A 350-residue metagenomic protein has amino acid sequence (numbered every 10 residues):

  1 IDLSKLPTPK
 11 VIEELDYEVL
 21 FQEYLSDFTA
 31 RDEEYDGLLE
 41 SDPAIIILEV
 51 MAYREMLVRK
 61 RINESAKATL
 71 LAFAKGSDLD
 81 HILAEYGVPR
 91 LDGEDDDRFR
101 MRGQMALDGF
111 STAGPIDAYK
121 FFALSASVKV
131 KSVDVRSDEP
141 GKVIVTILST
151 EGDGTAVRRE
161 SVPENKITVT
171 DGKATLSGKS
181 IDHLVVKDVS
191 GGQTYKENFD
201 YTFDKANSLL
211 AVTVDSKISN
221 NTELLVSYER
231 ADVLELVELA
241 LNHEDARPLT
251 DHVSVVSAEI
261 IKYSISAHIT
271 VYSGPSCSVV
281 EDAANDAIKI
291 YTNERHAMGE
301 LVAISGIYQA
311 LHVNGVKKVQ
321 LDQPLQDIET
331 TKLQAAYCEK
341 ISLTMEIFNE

Functional and structural regions predicted by a protein language model:
I1-S125, R158-D171, L176, L209 (+3 more regions): N-terminal polar alpha-helical/low-complexity "assembly arms" that mediate subunit docking, oligomerization
S111-S161, A211, T222-E300, E350: Carbohydrate-recognition loop of C-type lectin domains
S132-V135, V186, F203, L321: Hydrophobic/anchoring residues in structured secondary elements
T150-G152, I181, Q326: Short, glycine-/Ser/Thr-/acidic-enriched flexible segments
T155-N220: Extended beta-strand solenoid/passenger and fiber regions
